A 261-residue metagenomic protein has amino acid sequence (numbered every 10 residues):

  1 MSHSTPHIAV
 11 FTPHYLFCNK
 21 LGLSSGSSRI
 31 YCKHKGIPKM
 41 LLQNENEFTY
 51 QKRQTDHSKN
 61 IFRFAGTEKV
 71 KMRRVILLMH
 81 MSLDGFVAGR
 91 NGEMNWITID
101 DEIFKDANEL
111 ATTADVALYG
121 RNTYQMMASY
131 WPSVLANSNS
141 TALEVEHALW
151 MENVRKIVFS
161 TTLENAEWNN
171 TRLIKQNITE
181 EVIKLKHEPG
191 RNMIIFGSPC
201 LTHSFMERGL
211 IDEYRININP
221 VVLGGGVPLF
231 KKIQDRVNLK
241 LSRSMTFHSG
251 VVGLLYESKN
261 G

Functional and structural regions predicted by a protein language model:
S2-S4, S24-S28, S58: Serine residues within intrinsically disordered or low-complexity segments
S2-T12: Extreme N-terminal basic, low-complexity initiation segments that serve as generic localization/processing leaders
F62, E68-G261: Enzymes that bind and transform nitrogen-containing heteroaromatic metabolites
